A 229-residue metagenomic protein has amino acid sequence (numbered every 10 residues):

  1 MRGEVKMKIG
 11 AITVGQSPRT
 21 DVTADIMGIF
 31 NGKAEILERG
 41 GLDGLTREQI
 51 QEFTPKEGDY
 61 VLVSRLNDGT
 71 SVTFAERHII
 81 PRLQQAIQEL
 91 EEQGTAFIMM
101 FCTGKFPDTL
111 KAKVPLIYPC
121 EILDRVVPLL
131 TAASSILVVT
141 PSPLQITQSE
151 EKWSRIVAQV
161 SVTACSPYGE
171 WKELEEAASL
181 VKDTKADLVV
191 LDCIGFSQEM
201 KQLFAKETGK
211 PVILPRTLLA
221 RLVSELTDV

Functional and structural regions predicted by a protein language model:
R2-T73, T140-E170: N-terminal glycine-rich anion-binding loop in soluble enzyme alpha/beta folds
I9-I12, I98, I136, V189: Buried hydrophobic positions in well-ordered alpha/beta secondary-structure cores of metabolic enzymes
G44, A132-A133, Y168-E170, V212-V229: Short, flexible loop segments at boundaries between secondary-structure elements
T73-C120, D187-S197: N-terminal glycine-rich phosphate/adenylate-binding segment common to multiple enzyme folds
Q85, E170-K185: A short, acidic, amphipathic alpha-helical segment used as a generic capping/interface helix at domain edges
L90, L180-D183, F204: Generic structural signal for hydrophobic
M99-F106, K111-T147, E151-R155, Q159-E176 (+1 more regions): Conserved mixed alpha/beta catalytic, RNA-binding, or beta-rich assembly cores of soluble enzyme, regulatory
L174, D187-T208, P215, L219-V223: Hydrophobic alpha-helical
